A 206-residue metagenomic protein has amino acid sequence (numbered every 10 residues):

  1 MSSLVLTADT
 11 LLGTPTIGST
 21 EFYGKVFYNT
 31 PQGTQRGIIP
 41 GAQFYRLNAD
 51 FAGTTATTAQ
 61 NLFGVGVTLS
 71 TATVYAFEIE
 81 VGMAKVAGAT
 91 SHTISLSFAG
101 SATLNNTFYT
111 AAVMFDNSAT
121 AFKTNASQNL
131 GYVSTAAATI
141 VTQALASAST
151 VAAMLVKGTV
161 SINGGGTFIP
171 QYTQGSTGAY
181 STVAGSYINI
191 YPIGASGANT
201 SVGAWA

Functional and structural regions predicted by a protein language model:
M1-T14, G24-A59, N105, G178-T182 (+1 more regions): Glycine-rich, low-complexity segments
M1-Y28, Q32-G33, K123, S127-N129 (+2 more regions): Self-maturation zones of extracellular/virion spikes and adhesins
L4-A8, G13, G18-Q32, R36-P40 (+7 more regions): Beta-strand-rich, repetitive solenoid scaffolds
R46-N48, G53-T55, V86-G158, P192-A206: Terminal beta-strand-rich extracellular "head" domains that mediate receptor/glycan or other ligand binding
G53-S70, A76, G82: A short beta-strand-loop element at or near the start of a globular domain
S70-V74, A153, N163-G165, V183-I188: Tight coil/turn sites that cap or link beta-strands
T73, T90-I94, G166: Short beta-strand/loop motifs in extracellular/secreted proteins, especially within beta-sandwich accessory domains
Y75, T159-Q174: Noncatalytic modules at the cell exterior or secretory-pathway interfaces, chiefly beta-strand-rich lectin/adhesion
